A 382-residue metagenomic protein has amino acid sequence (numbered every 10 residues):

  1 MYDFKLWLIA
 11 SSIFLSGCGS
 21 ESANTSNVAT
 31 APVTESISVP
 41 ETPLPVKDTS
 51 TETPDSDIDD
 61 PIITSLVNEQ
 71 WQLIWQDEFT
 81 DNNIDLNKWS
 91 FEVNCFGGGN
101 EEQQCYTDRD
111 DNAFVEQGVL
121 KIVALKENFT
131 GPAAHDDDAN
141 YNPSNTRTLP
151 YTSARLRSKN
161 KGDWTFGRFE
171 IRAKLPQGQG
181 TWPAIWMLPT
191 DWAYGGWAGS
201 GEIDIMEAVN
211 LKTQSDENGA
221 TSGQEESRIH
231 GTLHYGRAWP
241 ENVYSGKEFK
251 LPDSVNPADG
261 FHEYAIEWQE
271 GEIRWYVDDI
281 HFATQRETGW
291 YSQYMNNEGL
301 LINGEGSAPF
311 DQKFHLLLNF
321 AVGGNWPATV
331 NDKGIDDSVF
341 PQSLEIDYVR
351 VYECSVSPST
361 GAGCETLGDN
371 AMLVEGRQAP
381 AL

Functional and structural regions predicted by a protein language model:
Y2-A10: Sec-dependent signal peptide recognition, specifically the positively charged N-region followed immediately by
K5, S36-S38, K47, P54: Residue-level detector of alpha-helical transmembrane segments in integral membrane proteins
L15-G17: C-terminal motif of bacterial Sec signal peptides marking the signal peptidase cleavage site
G19-S22: Bacterial signal peptide processing site
T25-T42: Intrinsically disordered, low-complexity, repeat-rich polar/charged segments
V28, L44-K47, E52-L382: GH16 jelly-roll
